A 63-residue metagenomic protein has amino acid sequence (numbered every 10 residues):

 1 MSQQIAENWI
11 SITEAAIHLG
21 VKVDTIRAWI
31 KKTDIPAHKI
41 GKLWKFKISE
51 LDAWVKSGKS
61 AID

Functional and structural regions predicted by a protein language model:
S2-A28: Polyanion-binding surface elements
E7-N8, K32, L43: Helix-turn-helix/winged-helix DNA-binding modules
I26-R27, F46, L51: Short amphipathic alpha-helix starts
K31-K32, K56: Residue-level detection of the helix-turn-helix DNA-binding "recognition helix"
H38-W44: Short Lys/Arg-enriched helix C-cap and helix-to-coil transition segments that create basic nucleic-acid-contact patches
S49-D63: A short, Lys/Arg-enriched interface patch at domain edges and termini
